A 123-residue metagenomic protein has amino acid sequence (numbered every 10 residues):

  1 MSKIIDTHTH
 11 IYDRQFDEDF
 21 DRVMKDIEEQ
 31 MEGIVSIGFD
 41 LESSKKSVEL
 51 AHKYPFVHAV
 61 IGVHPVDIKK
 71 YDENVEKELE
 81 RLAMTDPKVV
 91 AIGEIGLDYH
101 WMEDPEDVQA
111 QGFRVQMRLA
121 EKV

Functional and structural regions predicted by a protein language model:
M1-V123: Mid-domain alpha/beta scaffold segments of enzyme catalytic cores
